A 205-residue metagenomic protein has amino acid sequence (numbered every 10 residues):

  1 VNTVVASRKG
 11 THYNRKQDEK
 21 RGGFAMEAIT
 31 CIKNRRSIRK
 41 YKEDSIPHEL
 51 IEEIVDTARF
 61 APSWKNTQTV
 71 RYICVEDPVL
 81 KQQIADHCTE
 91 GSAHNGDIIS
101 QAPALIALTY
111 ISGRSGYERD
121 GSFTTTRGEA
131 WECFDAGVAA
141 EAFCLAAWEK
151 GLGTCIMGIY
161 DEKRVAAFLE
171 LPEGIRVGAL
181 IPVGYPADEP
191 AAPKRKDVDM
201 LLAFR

Functional and structural regions predicted by a protein language model:
V1, S7-A25: Short, Lys/Arg-enriched N-terminal segments with co-localized hydrophobic residues within the first ~10-30 amino acids
A28-I38, E43, R114, A179-R205: C-terminal helix-cap and adjacent tail motif
I38-L50, V55-F60: An N-terminal domain-cap segment
I54, A58-R59, I106, S112 (+1 more regions): Small-aliphatic-rich amphipathic alpha-helix that forms the alpha element of a beta-alpha
N66-A136: Glycine/small-residue-rich phosphate/adenosyl-binding loop
T67-V70, E149-L152, G178: Short secondary-structure junction motifs
G96-A102, E170-A192: A glycine-rich helix N-cap at a beta->alpha junction
